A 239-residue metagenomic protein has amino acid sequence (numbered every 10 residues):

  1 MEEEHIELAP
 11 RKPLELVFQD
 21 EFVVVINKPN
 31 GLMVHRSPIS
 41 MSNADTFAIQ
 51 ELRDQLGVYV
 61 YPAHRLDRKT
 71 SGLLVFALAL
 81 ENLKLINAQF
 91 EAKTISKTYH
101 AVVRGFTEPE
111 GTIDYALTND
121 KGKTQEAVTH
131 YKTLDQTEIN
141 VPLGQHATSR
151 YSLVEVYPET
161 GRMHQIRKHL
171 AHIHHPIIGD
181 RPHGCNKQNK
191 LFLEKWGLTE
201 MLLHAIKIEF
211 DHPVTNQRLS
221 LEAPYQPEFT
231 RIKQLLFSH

Functional and structural regions predicted by a protein language model:
M1-H239: RNA pseudouridine synthases
